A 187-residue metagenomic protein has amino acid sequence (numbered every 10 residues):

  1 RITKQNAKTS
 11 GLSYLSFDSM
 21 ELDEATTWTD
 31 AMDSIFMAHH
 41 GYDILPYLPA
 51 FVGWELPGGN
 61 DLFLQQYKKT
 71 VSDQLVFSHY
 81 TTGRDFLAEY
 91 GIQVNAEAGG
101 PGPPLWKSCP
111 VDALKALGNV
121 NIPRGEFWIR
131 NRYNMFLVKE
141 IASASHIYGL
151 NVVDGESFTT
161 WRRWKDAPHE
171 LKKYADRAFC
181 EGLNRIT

Functional and structural regions predicted by a protein language model:
R1-Q5, L12, I147-L150, E156: Amphipathic repeat-derived elements
I2-A7, F17, D73-A98: Conserved, well-ordered alpha-helix/loop/beta-strand core segments that scaffold catalytic motifs
I2-E21, G58-K68: Active-site groove signature of glycoside hydrolases
A7-K8, L12, H40, H79 (+3 more regions): Generic detector of ordered secondary-structure context
G11-I44, G91-G99, A142: Glycine-rich, aromatic-flanked loop segments that form ligand/cofactor-binding clefts across common enzyme folds
W28-K69, A113-E126, A144-D154: Aromatic- and acidic-residue-enriched carbohydrate-binding clefts of CAZyme catalytic domains
D43, L62, Q66, T70 (+5 more regions): Extracytoplasmic/secreted proteins, especially bacterial periplasmic and envelope-associated proteins
T82, Y90-T187: Hydrophobic targeting/anchoring helices
